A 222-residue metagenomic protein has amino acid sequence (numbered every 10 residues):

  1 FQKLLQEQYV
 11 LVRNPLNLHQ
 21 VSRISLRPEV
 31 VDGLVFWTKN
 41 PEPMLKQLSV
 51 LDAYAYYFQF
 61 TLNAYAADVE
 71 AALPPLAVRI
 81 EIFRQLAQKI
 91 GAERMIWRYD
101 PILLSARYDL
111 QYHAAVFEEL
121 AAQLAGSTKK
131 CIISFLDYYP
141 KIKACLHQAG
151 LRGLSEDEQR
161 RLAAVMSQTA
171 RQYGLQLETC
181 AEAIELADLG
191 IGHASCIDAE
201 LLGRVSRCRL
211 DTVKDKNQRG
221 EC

Functional and structural regions predicted by a protein language model:
F1-V69, L76, I80-A92: Conserved Radical SAM active-site core
W37, S134, E156: Catalytic beta/alpha-barrel core
P41-E42, N63-Y65, I102-L104, Y138 (+1 more regions): Short, solvent-exposed loop/turn segments at secondary-structure junctions
L45-K46, K143, L189: Short glycine-/acidic-enriched loop or helix-start segments at secondary-structure transitions that form or flank
Y65-L73, P101-Q111, L146-S155: Surface-exposed cleft-lining segments at the edges of enzyme active sites
L73-L76, C145-Q148, I191-A199: Short, surface-exposed amphipathic charged segments that create phosphate/polyanion-binding patches used for binding
V78-C145, A164-A181: Conserved C-terminal portion of the radical SAM core fold that forms the substrate/S-adenosylmethionine-binding
Q159-Q168, Q172-C222: C-terminal accessory extensions appended to soluble enzyme cores
